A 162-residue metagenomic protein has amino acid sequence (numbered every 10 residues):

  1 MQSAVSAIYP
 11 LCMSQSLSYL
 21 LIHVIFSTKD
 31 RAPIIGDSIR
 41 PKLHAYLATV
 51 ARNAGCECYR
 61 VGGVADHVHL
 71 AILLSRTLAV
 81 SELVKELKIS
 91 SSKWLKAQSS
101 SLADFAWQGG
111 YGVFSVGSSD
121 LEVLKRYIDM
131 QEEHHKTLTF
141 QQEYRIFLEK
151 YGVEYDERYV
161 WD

Functional and structural regions predicted by a protein language model:
M1-D162: Basic nucleic-acid-binding interfaces
